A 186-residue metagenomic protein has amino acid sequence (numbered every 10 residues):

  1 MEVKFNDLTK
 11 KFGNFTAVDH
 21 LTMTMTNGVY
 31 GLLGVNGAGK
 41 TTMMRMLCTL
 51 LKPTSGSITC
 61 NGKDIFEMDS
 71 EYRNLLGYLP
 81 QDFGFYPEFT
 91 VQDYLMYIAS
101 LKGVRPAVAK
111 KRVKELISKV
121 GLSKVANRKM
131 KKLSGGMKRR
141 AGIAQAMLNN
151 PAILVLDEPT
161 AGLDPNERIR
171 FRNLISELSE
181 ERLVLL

Functional and structural regions predicted by a protein language model:
V35-G39: Walker A (P-loop) phosphate-binding loop of ABC-type ATPase nucleotide-binding domains
G56-E67, E71-Y72: Conserved ABC transporter NBD signature motif
M96, S100, A107-V125, S176: Conserved ABC ATPase "signature" region
K129-L133: Conserved ABC ATPase signature
L154-D157: Catalytic Walker B motif of ABC-type/P-loop ATPase nucleotide-binding domains
L174-L186: Conserved catalytic loops of ABC-family nucleotide-binding domains
